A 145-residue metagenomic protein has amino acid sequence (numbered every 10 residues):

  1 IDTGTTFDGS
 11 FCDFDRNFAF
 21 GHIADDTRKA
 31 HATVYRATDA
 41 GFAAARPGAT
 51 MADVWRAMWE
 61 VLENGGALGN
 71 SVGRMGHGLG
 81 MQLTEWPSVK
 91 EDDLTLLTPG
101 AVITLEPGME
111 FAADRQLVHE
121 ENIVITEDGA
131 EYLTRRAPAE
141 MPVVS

Functional and structural regions predicted by a protein language model:
I1-S145: Active-site neighborhoods and metal-handling regions in enzymes and metal-associated proteins
